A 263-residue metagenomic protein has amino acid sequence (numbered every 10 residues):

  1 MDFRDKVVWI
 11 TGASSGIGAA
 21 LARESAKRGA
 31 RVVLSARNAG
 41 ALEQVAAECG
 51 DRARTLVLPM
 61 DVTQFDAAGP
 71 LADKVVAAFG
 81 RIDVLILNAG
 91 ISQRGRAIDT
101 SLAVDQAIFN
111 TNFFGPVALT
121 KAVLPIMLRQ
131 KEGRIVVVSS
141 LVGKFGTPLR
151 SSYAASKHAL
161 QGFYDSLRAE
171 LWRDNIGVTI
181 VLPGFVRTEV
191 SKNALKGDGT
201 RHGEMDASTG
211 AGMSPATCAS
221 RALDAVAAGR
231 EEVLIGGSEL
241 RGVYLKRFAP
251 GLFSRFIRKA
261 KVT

Functional and structural regions predicted by a protein language model:
G12-S15: Conserved glycine-rich cofactor-binding loop
R28-V45: Conserved glycine-rich Rossmann-like NAD(P)H-binding loop of the short-chain dehydrogenase/reductase
P59-P70, L102: The beta1-alpha1 cofactor-binding region of Rossmann-like NAD(H)/NADP(H)-dependent oxidoreductases
R96-A97, V104-F109: Substrate-binding pocket helix/loop in short-chain dehydrogenase/reductase
T120, S156: Active-site helix of classical SDR
S140: Residue(s) in the substrate-gating loop at a strand-loop-helix junction that position the organic substrate next
R173-G237: SDR active-site lid
